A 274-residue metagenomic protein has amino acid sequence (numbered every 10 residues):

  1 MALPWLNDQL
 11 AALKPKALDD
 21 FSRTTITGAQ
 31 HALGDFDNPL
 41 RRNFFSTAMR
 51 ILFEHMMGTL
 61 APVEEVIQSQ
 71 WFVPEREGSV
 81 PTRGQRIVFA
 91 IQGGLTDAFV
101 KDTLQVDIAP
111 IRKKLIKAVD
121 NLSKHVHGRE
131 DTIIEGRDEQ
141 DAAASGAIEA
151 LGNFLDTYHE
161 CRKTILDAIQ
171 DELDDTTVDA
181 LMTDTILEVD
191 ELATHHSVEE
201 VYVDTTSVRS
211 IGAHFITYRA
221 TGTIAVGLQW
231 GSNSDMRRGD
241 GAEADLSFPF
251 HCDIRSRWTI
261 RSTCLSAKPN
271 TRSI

Functional and structural regions predicted by a protein language model:
M1-N43: Charged alpha-helical initiation segments
T25, R41-A48, K114, A118-N121 (+1 more regions): Residue-level detector of well-ordered alpha-helical segments, enriched for hydrophobic/aromatic packing positions
Q30, R41-E64: Short, hydrophobic, well-ordered secondary-structure elements
F53, Q70-V106: Flexible secondary-structure boundary motifs
M57-S69, D131-G136, D156-T164, G231-D235: Short, solvent-exposed secondary-structure capping/transition elements
Q92-A118, T206-I211: Short, mixed-charge amphipathic alpha-helical segments
I108-Y158: Charge-enriched, short contiguous segments at helix-coil
E149-I274: Cystatin/cathelin-like cysteine-protease inhibitor module
